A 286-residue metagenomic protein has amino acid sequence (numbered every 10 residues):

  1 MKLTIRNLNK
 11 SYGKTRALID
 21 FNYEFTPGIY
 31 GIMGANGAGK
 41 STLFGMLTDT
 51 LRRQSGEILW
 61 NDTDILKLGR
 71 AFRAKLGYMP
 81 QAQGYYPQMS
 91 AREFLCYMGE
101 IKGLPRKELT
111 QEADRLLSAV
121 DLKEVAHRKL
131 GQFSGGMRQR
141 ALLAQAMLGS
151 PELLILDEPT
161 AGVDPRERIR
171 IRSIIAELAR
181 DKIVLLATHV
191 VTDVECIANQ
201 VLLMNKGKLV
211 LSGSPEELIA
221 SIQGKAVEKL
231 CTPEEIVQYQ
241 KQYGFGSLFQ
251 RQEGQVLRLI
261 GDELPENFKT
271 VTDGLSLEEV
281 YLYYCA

Functional and structural regions predicted by a protein language model:
A35-G39: Walker A (P-loop) phosphate-binding loop of ABC-type ATPase nucleotide-binding domains
T48: Helix-to-loop junction immediately C-terminal to a conserved catalytic motif
G56-K67, A71-F72: Conserved ABC transporter NBD signature motif
C96, E100, K107-V125: Conserved ABC ATPase "signature" region
L154-E158, V163: Catalytic Walker B motif of ABC-type/P-loop ATPase nucleotide-binding domains
